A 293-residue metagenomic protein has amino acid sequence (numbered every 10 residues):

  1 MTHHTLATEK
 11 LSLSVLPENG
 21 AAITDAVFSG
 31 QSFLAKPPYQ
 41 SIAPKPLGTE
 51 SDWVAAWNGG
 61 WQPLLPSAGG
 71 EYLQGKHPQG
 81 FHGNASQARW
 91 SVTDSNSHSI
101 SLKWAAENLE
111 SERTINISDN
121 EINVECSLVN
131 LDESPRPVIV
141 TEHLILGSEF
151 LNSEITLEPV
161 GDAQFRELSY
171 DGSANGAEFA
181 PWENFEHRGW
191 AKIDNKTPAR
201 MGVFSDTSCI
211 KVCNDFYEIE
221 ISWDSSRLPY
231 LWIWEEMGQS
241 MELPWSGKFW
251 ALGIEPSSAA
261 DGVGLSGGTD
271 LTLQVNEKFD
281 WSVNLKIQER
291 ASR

Functional and structural regions predicted by a protein language model:
M1-V54, S205-P229, E277-R293: Beta-strand-rich N-terminal accessory domains
L6, V15-P17, A22, F28 (+1 more regions): Acidic, contiguous internal or C-terminal segments within carbohydrate-active enzymes that form a structured patch used
I42-K103, S282: An extended acidic
Q79-D94, K196-G268: Acidic/His-leaning functional-site neighborhoods
L102, E112-I115, E242, G268-L273: Beta-strand-rich interaction surfaces with strong enrichment in secreted/lumenal proteins
N116-E125, D270-S282: Acidic/histidine-enriched ion/cofactor-binding microenvironments in catalytic or ligand-binding pockets
N123-E125, H143, W250-S258, S282: Active-site scaffold segments
I145-S148, N152-R227: Active-site/ligand-binding surface loops and adjacent short beta/alpha elements that line catalytic pockets across
